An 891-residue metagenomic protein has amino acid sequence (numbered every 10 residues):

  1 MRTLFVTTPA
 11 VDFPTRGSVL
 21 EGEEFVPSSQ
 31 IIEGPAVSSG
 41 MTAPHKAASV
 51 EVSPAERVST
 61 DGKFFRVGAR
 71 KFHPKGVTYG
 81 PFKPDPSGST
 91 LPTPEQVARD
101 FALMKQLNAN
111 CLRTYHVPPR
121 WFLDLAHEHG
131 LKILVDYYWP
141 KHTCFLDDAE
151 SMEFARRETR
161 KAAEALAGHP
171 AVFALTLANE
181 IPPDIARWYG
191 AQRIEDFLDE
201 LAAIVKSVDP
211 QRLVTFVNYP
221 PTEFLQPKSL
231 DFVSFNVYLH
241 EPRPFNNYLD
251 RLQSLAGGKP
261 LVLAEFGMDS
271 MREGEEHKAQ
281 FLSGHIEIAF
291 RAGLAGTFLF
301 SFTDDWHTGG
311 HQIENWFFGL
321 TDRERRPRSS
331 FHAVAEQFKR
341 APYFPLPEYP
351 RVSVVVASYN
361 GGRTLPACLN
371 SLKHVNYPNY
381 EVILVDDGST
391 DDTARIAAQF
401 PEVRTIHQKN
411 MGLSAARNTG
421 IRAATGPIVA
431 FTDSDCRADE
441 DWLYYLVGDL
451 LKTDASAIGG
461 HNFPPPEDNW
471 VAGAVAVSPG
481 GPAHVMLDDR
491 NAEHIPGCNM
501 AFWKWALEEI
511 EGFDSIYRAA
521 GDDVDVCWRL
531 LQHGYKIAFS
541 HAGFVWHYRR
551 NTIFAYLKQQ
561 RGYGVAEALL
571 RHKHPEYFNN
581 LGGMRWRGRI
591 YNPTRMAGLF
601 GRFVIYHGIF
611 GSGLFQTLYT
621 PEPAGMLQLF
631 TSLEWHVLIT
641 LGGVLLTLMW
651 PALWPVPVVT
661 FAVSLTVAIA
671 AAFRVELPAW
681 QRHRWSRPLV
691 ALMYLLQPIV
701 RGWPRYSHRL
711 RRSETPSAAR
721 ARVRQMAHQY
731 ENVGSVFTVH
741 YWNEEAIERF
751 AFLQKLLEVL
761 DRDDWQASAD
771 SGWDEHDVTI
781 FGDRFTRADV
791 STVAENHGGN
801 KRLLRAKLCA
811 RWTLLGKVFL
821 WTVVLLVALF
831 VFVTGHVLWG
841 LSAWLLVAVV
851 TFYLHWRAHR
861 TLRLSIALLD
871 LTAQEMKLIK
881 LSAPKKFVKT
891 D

Functional and structural regions predicted by a protein language model:
R66-V233, G309: Active-site mouth of glycoside hydrolases
R187, Q192-A292, G319-D322: Extracellular glycoside hydrolase catalytic/binding regions
F300-E348: Aromatic-rich peripheral "rim/lid" segments of glycoside hydrolase catalytic domains that contact and position glycan
S371, D386-A394, C436: A conserved acidic beta->alpha catalytic loop
Q408-A424, Y445, M486, R490 (+1 more regions): Glycine-rich, basic loop-to-helix element that forms the pyrophosphate-binding segment of sugar-nucleotide handling
V429: Short aromatic/hydrophobic "clamp" motif used to bind/position activated sugar donors
R437, D441-A472, K536, A542 (+1 more regions): Conserved donor NDP-sugar-binding/catalytic core segment of glycosyltransferases
G460-H461, V475-E493, E508: Short, flexible, basic/aromatic active-site loop/helix in glycosyltransferases
